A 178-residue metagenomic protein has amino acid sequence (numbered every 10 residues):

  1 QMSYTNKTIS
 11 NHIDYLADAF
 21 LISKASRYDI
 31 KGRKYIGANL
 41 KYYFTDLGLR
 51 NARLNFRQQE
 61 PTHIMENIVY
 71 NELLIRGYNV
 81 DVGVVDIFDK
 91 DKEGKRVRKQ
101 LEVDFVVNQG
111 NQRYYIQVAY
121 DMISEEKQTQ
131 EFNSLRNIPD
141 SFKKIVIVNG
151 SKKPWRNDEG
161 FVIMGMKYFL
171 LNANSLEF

Functional and structural regions predicted by a protein language model:
Q1-T5: Short helix-coil junctions and helix-kink-helix linkers
T8-F178: A cross-kingdom feature that marks ATP-driven nucleic-acid transaction machinery
